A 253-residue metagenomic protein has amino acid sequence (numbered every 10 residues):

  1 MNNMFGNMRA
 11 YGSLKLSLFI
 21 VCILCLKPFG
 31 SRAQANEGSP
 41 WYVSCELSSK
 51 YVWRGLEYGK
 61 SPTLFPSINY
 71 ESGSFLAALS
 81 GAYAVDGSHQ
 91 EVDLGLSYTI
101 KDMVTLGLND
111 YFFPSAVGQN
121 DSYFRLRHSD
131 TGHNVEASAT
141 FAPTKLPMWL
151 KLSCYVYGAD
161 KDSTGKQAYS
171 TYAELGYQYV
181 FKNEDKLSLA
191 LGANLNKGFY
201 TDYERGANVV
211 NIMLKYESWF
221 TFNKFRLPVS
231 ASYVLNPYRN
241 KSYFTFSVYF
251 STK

Functional and structural regions predicted by a protein language model:
M1-P40, K253: Cleavable N-terminal export/targeting peptides
Q34-V85: Short glycine/proline- and aromatic-enriched beta-strand/turn motifs that initiate or cap beta-hairpins
S39, K60-L64, E71, S88-V92 (+6 more regions): Residues that define the transmembrane beta-barrel architecture of outer-membrane proteins
W41, S74-L79, D102-L108, P143-L152 (+2 more regions): Repeated loop/turn-to-beta-strand initiation elements of outer-membrane beta-barrel proteins
E46-K50, S80-A84, T99, N109-F113 (+4 more regions): Outer-membrane beta-barrel pore domains and translocons
S74, R125-G198: Detector for outer-membrane/organellar transmembrane beta-barrel domains, recognizing the amphipathic beta-strand
K186-F222: Outer membrane beta-barrel transmembrane domains
L214, S218-F220, N240-K253: Outer-membrane beta-barrel "beta-signal"
